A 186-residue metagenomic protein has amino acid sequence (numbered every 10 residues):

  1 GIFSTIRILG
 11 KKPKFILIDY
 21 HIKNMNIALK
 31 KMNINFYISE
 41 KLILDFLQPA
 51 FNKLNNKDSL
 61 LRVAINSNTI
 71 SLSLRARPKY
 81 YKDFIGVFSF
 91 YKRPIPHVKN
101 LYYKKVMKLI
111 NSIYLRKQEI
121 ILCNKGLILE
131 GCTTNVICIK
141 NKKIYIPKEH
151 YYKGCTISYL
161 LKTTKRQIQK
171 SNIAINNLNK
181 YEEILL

Functional and structural regions predicted by a protein language model:
G1-P49, K53, N66-L186: Helix-start/capping segments and mature chain N-termini
N56-L61: Hydrophobic alpha-helical interaction segments
